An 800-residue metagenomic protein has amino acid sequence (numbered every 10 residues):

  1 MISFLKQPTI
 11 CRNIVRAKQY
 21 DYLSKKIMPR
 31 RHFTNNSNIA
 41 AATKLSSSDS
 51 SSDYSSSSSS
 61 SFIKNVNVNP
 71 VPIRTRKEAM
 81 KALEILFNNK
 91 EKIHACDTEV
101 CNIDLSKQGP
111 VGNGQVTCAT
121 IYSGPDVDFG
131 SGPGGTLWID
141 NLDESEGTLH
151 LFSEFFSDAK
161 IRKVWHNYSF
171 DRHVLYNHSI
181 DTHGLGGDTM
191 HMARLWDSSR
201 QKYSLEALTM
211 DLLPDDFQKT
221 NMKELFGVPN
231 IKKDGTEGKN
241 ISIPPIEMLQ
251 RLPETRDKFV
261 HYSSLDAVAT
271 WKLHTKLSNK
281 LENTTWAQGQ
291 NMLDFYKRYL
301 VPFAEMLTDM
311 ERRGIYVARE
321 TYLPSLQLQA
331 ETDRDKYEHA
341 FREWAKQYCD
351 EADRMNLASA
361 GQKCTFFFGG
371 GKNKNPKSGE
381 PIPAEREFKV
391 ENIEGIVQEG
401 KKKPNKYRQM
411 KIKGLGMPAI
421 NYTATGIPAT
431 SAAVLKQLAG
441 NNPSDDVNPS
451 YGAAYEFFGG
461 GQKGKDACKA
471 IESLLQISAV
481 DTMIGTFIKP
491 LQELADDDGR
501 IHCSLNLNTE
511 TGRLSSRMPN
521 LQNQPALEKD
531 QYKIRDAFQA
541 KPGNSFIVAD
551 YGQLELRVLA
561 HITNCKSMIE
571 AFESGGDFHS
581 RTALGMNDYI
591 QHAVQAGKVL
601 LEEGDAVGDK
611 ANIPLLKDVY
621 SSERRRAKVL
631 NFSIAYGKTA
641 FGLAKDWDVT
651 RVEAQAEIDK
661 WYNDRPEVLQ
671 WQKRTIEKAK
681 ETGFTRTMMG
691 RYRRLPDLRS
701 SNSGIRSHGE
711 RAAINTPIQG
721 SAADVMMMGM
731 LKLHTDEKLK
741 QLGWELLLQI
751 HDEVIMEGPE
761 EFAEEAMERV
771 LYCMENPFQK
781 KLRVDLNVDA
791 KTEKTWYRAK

Functional and structural regions predicted by a protein language model:
M1-Q19: N-terminal chloroplast transit peptides
Q7, Q19-Y22, H32, Y54: Low-complexity, intrinsically disordered or signal/transmembrane-proximal segments
R12, K18-Y22, K90, N442: Short, flexible helical or helix-coil boundary motifs
I27-F33, I39, T43-R76, E84-K107 (+1 more regions): Conserved catalytic core of nucleotide polymerization and phosphodiester-bond processing enzymes
